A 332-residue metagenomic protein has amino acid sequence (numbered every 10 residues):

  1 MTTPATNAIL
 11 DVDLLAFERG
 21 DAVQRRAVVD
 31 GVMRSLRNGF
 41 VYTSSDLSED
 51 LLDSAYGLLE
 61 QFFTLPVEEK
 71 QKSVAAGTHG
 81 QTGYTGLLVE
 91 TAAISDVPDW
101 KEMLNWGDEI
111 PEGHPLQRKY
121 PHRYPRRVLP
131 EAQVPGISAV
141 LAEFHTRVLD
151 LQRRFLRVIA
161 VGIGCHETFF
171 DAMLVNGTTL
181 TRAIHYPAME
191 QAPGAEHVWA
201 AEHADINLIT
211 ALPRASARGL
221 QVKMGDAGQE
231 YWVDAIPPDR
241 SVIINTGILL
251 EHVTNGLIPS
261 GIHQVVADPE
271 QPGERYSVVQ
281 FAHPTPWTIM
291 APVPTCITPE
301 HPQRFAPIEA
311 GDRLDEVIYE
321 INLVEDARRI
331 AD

Functional and structural regions predicted by a protein language model:
M1-D332: Peripheral, non-catalytic segments flanking oxidoreductase cores
